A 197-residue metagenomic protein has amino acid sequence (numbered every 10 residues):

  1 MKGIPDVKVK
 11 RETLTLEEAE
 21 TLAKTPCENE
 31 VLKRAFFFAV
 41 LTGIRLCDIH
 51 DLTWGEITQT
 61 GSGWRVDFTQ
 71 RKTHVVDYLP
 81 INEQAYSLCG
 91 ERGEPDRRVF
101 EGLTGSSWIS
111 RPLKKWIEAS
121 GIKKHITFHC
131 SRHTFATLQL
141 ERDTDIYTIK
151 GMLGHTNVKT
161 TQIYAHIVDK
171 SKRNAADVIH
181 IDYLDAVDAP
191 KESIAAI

Functional and structural regions predicted by a protein language model:
G3-T21, T42, C47, D51-G90: Conserved tyrosine-mediated DNA breakage-rejoining catalytic core shared by Y-recombinases
K8, E30, L103-W108, H125-T127: N-terminal core-binding DNA-recognition domain of tyrosine site-specific recombinases/integrases
T13, Q70-H74, Y86, L153 (+1 more regions): Catalytic-site neighborhood detector that most strongly recognizes the C-terminal catalytic loop/helix of tyrosine
K33, I44, I126, D143-T144: Residue-level signal for the short linker/turn that defines the boundary of a DNA-recognition helix
F37, L41, D48, K115 (+2 more regions): C-terminal catalytic core of tyrosine-transesterase DNA break-rejoin enzymes
E56-G63, K123-K124, T144-I163, K170 (+1 more regions): Short, polar N-cap/turn motifs at the start of nucleic acid-interacting alpha helices
R71-G90, E94-K115: C-terminal catalytic core of Y-nucleophile DNA break-rejoin enzymes
H180-I197: C-terminal secondary-structure termini that scaffold catalytic or DNA-interacting sites
